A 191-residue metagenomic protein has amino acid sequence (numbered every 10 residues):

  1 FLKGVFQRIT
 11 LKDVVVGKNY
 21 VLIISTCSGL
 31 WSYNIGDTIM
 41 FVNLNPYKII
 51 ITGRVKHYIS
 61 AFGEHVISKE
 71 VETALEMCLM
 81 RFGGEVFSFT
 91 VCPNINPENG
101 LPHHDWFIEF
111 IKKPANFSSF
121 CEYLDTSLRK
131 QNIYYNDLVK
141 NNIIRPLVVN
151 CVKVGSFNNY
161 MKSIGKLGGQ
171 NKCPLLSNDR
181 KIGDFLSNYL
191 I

Functional and structural regions predicted by a protein language model:
F1-I191: Active-site glycine/GP-rich loop and adjacent strand/helix microenvironment that borders small-molecule binding pockets
